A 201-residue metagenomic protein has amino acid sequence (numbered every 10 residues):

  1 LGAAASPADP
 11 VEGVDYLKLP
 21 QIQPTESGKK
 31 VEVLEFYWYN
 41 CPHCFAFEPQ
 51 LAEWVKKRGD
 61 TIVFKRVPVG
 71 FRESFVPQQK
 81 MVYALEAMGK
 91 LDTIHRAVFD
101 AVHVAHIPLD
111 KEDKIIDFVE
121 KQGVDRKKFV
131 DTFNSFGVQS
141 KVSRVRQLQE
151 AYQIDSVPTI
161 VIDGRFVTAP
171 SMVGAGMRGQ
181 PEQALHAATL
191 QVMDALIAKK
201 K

Functional and structural regions predicted by a protein language model:
L1-V76, M193-K201: Extracytoplasmic thiol/disulfide redox context detector
Y16, F36-Y39, F47, Y83 (+5 more regions): Aromatic side chains
K29-V31, D60-V63, M88-T93, D125-R126 (+1 more regions): Loop/turn elements at helix/coil->beta-strand transitions in domains of secreted/extracellular proteins
Y39-H43, G70-S74, D100-A105, S135-V138 (+1 more regions): Solvent-exposed loop/turn segments at secondary-structure junctions within structured extracellular/periplasmic domains
E48-V55, Q78-V82, H95, E112 (+5 more regions): Extracytoplasmic/secreted envelope proteins and their assembly/folding machinery, especially bacterial periplasmic
K57-M88, D92-E120: Structural microenvironment flanking redox-active thiols in thiol-disulfide oxidoreductases
K121-K201: C-terminal cap of thioredoxin/glutaredoxin-like
